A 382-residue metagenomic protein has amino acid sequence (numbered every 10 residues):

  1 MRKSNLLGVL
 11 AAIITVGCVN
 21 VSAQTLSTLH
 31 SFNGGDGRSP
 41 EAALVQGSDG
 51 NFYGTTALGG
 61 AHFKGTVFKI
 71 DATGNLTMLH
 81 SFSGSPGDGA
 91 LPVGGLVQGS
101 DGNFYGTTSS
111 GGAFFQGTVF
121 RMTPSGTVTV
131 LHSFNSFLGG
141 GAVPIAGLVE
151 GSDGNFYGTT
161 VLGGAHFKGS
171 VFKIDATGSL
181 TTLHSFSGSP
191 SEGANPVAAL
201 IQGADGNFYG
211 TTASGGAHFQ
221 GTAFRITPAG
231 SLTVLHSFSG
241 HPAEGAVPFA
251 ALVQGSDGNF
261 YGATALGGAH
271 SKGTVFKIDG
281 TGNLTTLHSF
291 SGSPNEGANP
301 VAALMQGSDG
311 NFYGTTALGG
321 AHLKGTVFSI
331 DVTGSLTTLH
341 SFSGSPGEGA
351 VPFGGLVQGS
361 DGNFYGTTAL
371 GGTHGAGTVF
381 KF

Functional and structural regions predicted by a protein language model:
M1-F382: Extracellular beta-propeller repeat domains
